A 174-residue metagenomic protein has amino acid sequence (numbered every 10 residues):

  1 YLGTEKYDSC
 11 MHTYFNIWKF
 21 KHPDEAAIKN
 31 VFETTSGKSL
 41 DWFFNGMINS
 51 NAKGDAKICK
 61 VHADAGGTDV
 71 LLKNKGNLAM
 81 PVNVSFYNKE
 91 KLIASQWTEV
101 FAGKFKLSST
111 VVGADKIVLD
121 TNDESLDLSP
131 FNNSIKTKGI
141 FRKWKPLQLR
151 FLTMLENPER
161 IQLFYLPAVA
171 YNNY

Functional and structural regions predicted by a protein language model:
Y1-A65: Amphipathic alpha-helical substructures
L2, M80, Y165-V169: Acidic/His-enriched low-complexity segments
C10-T13, N83-F86, W97-E99, P130-I135: Composition- and surface-driven signal marking solvent-exposed, interaction-prone regions in large proteins
N30, G46, K57-C59, V70-N74 (+2 more regions): Generic recognition of flexible, low-complexity loop/linker segments
T34-T35, K73-G76, N173: Non-cytosolic beta-sheet module surface loops
L40-F43, G54-T121: Beta-strand-rich binding/interaction modules
T98-E99, G103, L107-G113, V118-Y174: Outer-membrane beta-barrel initiation region
